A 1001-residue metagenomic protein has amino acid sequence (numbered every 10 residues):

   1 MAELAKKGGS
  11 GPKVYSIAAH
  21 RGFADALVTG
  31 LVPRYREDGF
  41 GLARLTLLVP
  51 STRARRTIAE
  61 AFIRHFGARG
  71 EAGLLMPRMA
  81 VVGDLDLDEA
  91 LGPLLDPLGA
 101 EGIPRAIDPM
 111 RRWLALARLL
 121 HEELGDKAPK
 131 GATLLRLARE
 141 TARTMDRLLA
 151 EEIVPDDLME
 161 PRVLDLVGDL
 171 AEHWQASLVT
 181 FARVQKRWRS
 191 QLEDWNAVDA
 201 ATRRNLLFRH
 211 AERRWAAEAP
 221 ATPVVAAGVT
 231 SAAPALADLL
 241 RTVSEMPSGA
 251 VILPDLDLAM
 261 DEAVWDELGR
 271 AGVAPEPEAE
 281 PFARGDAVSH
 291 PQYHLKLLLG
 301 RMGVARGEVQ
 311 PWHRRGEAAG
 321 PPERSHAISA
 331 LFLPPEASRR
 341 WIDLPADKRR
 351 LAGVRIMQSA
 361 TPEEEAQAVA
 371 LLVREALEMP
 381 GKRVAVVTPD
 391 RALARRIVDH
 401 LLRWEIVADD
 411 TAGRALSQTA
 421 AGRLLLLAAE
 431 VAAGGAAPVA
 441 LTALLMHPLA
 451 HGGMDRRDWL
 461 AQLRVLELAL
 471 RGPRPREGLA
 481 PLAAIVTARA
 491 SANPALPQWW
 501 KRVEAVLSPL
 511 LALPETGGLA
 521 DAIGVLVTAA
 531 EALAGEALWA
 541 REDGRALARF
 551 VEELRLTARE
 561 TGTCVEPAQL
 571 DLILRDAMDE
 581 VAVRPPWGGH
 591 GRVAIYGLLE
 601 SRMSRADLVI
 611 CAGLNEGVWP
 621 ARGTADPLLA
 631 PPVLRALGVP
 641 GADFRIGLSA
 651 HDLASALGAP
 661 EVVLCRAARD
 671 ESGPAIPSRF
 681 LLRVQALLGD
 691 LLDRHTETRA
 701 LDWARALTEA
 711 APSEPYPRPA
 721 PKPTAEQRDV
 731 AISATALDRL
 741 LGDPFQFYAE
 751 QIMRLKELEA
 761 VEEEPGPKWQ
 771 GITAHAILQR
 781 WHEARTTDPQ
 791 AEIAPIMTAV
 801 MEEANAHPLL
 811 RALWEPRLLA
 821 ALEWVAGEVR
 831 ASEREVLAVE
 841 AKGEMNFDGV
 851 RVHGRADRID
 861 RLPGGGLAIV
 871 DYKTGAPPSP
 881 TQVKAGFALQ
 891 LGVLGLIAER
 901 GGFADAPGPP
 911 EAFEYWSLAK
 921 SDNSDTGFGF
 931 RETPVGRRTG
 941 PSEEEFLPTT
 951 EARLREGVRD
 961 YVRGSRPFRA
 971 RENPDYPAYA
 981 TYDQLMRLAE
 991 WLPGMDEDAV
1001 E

Functional and structural regions predicted by a protein language model:
M1-D788, T798, E803-A804, R811 (+2 more regions): Polyanion-engaging groove/track-forming segments
G524, L538, S672, S713-E1001: RecB-family 4Fe-4S metal-dependent nuclease core
